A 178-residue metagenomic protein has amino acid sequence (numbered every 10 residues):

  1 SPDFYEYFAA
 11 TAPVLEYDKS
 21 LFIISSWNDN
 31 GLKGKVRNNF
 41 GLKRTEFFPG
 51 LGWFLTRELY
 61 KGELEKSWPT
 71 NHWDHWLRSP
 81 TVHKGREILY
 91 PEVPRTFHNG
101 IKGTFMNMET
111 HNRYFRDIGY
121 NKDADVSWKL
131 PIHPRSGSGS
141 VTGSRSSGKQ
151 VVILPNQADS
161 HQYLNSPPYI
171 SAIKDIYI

Functional and structural regions predicted by a protein language model:
P2-H75: Conserved catalytic core of nucleotide-sugar-dependent glycosyltransferases
S67-I178: C-terminal catalytic/acceptor-binding lobe
